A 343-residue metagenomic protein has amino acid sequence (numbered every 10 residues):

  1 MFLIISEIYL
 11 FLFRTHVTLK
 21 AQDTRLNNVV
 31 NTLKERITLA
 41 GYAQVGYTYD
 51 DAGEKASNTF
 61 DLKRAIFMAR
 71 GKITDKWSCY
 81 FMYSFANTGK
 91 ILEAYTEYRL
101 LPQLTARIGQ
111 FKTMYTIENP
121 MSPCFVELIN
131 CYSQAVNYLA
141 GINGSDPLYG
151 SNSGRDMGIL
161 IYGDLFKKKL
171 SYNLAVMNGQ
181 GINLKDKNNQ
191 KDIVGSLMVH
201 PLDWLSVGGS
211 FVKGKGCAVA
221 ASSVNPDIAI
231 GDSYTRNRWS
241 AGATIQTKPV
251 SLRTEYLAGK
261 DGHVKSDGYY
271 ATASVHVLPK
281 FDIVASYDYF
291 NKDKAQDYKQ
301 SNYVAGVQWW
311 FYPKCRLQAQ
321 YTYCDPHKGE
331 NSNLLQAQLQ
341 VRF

Functional and structural regions predicted by a protein language model:
M1-D23: Bacterial Sec-dependent N-terminal signal peptides
L26-N178, N189-K191, M198-V207, T272-V275 (+3 more regions): Outer membrane beta-barrel
D50-A52, L139-S145, C217-D227, Q320-T322: Extracytoplasmic loops and strand-loop junctions of Gram-negative outer membrane beta-barrel proteins
E54-T59, Y80-I91, I182-Q190, S233 (+3 more regions): Solvent-exposed loop/turn segments connecting transmembrane beta-strands in outer-membrane beta-barrel proteins
E118-P123, L184-D186, V219-S223, S266 (+1 more regions): Outer-membrane beta-barrel and related beta-rich outer-membrane complex signature in Gram-negative bacteria
M198-D293: Detector for outer-membrane/organellar transmembrane beta-barrel domains, recognizing the amphipathic beta-strand
S274, K280-Q318: Outer membrane beta-barrel transmembrane domains
W309, C315-R316, N331-F343: Outer-membrane beta-barrel "beta-signal"
